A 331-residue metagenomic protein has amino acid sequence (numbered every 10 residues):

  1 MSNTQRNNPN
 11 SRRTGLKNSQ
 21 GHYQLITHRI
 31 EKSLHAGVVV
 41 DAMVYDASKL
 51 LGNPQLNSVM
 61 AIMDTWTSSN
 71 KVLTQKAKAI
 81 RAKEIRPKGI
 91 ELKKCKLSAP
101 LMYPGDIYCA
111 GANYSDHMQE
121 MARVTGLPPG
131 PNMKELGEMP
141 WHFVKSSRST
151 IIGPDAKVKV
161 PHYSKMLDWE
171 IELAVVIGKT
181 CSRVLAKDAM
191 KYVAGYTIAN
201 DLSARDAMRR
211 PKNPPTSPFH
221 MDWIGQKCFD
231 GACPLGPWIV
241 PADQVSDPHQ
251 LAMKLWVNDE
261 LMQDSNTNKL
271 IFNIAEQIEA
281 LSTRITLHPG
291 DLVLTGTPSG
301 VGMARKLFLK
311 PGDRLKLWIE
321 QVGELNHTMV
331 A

Functional and structural regions predicted by a protein language model:
S2-W141, K254, R314-W318: N-terminal non-catalytic cap/leader segment that marks the start of a structured domain
N8-N10, T14-K17, K78, I90 (+3 more regions): Catalytic-pocket segment enriched in acidic/His residues
R13-L16, L97-A99, G130-M133, V158-L167 (+4 more regions): A generic local secondary-structure boundary/capping motif
L34, Y103-G105, G137-P140, S146 (+5 more regions): Short coil/turn connectors at secondary-structure junctions
V124, W141-P161, S182, G231-V240 (+1 more regions): Short catalytic-site patches enriched in acidic/histidine residues that coordinate or position cofactors/metals
P128, E135-E138, H142-K145, D188-S217 (+2 more regions): Flexible glycine-rich active-site/ligand-binding loops centered on an Asp-His dyad
S146-R205: Non-heme Fe(II) oxygenase catalytic core, chiefly the N-lobe of the double-stranded beta-helix
